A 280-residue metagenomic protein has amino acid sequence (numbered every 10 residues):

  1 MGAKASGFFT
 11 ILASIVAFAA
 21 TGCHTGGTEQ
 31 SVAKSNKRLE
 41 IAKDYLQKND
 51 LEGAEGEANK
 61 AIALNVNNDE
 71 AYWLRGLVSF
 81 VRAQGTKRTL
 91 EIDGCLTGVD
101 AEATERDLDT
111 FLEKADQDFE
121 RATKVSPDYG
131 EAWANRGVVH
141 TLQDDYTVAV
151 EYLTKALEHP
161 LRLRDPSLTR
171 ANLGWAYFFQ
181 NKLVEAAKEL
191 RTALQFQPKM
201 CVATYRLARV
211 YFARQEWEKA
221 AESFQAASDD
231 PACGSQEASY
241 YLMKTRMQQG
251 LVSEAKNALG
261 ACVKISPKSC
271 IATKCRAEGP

Functional and structural regions predicted by a protein language model:
G22-N65, E70-L77, V81-E102, P280: N-terminal leader/linker segments that initiate helical-solenoid repeat arrays
Q30, L64, V125, H159-R162 (+3 more regions): Structural marker of alpha-solenoid helical repeat scaffolds
K34, N68, Y129, L163-P166 (+3 more regions): Residue-level recognition of tetratricopeptide repeat
N49-G56, G85-D93, A103-R121, Q143-E158 (+3 more regions): Structural signature of tandem alpha-helical TPR/SEL1-like repeats, specifically the intra-repeat loop/turn
A71, A132, P166-T169, A203 (+2 more regions): TPR alpha-solenoid repeat register
L74, N135, N172, R206 (+2 more regions): Canonical tetratricopeptide repeat
